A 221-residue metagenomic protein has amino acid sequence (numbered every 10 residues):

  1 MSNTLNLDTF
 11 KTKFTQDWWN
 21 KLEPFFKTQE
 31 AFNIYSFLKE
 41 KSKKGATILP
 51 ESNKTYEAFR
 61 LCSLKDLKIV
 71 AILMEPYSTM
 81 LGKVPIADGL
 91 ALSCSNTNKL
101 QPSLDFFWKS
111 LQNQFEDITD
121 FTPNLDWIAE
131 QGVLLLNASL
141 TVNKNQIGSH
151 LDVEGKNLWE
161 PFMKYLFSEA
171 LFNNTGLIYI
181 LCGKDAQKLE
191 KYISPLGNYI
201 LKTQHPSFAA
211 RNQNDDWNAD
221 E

Functional and structural regions predicted by a protein language model:
N3-L7: GGW-centered surface loops in extracellular recognition modules
K13-Q16, N20-I178, D185-S194, Y199-Q204 (+3 more regions): A polyanion-binding, active-site-adjacent surface
